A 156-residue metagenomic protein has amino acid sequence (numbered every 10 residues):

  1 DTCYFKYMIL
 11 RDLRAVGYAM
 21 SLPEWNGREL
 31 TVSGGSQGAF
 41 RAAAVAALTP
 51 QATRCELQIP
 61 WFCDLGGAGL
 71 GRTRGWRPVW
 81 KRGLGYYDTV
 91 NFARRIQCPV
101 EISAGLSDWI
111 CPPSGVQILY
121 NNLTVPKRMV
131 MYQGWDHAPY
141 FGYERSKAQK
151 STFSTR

Functional and structural regions predicted by a protein language model:
D1-L10, G67-G69: Cap/lid segment of the alpha/beta-hydrolase catalytic domain
R14-G75: Primarily recognizes the serine-hydrolase "nucleophile elbow" in alpha/beta-hydrolase and SGNH/GDSL folds
E29, R54, P99, P126-R128: Proline-centered loop/turn at the N-terminus of a beta-strand
P78-F92: Active-site nucleophile elbow and catalytic-triad environment of alpha/beta-hydrolase enzymes
I96, E101-A104, D108: Short beta-strand/loop motif that positions the catalytic acidic residue of the alpha/beta-hydrolase fold
C98, P112-N121: Short alpha-helix in the alpha/beta-hydrolase fold that links the catalytic acid
L106-C111, A138: Acidic catalytic loop of the alpha/beta-hydrolase fold
I118-R156: C-terminal catalytic histidine-bearing segment of alpha/beta-hydrolase fold enzymes
